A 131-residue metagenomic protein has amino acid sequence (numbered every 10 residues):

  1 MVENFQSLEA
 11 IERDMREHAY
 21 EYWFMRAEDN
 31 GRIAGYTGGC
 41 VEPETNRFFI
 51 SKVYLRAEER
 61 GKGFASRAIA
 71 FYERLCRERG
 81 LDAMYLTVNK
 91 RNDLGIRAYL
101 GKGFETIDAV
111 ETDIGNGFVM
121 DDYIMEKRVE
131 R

Functional and structural regions predicted by a protein language model:
M1-E58, I69-F71, L75, E111-T112 (+1 more regions): Acetyl-CoA-dependent GNAT
Y36, E59, A98-Y99, F104: Conserved hydrophobic/aromatic "anchor" residues that stabilize well-ordered secondary structure elements
T45, G63, L94: Residues that form or flank phosphate/diphosphate-binding pockets in enzymes that use nucleotide phosphates
R56-E58, K62, K90-R91: Active-site acidic-Proline motif in GNAT/NAT acetyltransferases
G63, G80, G103: Short glycine-rich hinge loops at helix-strand junctions in the catalytic core of two-component histidine kinases
S66: Residues forming the Rossmann-fold NAD(P)(H) cofactor-binding site
I69, C76-T87: Conserved GNAT acetyl-CoA-binding A-motif
D82-Y85, N89-I96, L100-K102, A109-R131: C-terminal "cap" of GNAT-fold acetyltransferases
